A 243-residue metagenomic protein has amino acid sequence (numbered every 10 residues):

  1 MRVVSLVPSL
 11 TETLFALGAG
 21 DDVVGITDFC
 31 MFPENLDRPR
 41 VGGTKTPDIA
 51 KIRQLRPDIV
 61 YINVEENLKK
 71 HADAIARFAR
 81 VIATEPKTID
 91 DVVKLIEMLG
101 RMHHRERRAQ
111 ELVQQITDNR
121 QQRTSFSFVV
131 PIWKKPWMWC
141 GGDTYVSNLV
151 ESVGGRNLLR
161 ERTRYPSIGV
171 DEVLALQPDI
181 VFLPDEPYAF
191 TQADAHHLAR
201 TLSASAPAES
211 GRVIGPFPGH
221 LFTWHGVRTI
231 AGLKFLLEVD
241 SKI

Functional and structural regions predicted by a protein language model:
M1-I243: N-terminal ligand-binding lobe of clamshell/alpha-beta domains
